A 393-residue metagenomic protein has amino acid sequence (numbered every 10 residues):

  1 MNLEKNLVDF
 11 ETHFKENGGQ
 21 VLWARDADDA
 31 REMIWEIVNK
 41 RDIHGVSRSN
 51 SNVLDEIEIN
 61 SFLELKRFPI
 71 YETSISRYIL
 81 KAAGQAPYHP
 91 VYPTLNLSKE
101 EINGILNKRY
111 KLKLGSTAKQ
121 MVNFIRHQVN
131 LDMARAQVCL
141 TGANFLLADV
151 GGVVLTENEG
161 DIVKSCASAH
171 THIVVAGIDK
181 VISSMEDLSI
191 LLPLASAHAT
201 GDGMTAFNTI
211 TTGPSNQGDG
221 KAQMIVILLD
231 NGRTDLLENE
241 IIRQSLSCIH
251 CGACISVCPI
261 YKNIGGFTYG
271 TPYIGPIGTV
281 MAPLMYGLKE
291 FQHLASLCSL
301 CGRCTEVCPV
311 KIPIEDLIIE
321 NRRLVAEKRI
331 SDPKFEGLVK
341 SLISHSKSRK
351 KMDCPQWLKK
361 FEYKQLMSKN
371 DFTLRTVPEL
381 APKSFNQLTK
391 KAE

Functional and structural regions predicted by a protein language model:
M1-I241: The feature marks the mature, well-folded catalytic cores of soluble enzymes
D26, C254, P313-I314: Helix N-cap / loop-to-helix initiation motif
K180, L246-H250: Short, contiguous, pocket-lining structural segments that sit at or immediately flank catalytic/ligand-binding sites
G218-S245, Y261-L366: Ferredoxin-type iron-sulfur electron-transfer modules in oxidoreductases and energy-metabolism complexes
C251-I255, C301: Extended amphipathic alpha-helical segments enriched in small hydrophobics
K359-E393: Short linear elements at protein peripheries
